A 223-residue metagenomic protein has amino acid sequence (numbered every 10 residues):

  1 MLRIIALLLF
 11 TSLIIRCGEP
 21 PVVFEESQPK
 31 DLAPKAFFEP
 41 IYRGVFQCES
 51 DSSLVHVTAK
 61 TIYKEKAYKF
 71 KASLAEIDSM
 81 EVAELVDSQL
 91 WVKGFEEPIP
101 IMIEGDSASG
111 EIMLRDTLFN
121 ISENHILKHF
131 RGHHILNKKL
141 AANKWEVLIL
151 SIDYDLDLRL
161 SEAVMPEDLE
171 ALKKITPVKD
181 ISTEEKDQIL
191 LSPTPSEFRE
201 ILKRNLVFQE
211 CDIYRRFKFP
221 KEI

Functional and structural regions predicted by a protein language model:
M1-I4: Positively charged n-region of N-terminal signal peptides that target proteins for export
L7: Structured mid-domain segments that build the active-site/substrate or prosthetic-cofactor binding neighborhood
L13-R16: C-terminal motif of bacterial Sec signal peptides marking the signal peptidase cleavage site
G18-P40, E49-S52, K60-S73, D78 (+1 more regions): Calycin-type beta-barrel ligand-binding domains and close structural analogs
